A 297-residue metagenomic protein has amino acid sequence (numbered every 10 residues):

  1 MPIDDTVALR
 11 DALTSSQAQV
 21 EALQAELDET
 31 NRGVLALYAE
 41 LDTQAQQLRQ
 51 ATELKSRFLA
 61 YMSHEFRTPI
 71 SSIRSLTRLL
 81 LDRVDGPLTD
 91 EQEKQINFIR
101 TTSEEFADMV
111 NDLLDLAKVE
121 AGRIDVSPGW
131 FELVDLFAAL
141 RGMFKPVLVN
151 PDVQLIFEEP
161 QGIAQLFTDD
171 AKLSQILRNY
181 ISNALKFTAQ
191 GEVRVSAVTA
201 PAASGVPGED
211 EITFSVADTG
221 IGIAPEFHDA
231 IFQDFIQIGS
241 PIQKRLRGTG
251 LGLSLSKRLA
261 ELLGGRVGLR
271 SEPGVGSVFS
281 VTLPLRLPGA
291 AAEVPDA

Functional and structural regions predicted by a protein language model:
M1-E53, R57, Y61, T89: Amphipathic alpha-helical coiled-coil "transmission" helices that mediate dimerization and conformational coupling
E93, S127-E132, V149, Q154-A164 (+1 more regions): Conserved catalytic submotifs in the C-terminal HATPase_c
T101-F106: Short alpha-helical segment of the dimerization/phosphotransfer core of two-component systems
A117-P128: Helix-loop junction within the histidine kinase core
S127-G142, S174: A conserved beta-strand-to-alpha-helix junction within the catalytic ATP-binding
I223-Q237: Short conserved segment of the HATPase_c
